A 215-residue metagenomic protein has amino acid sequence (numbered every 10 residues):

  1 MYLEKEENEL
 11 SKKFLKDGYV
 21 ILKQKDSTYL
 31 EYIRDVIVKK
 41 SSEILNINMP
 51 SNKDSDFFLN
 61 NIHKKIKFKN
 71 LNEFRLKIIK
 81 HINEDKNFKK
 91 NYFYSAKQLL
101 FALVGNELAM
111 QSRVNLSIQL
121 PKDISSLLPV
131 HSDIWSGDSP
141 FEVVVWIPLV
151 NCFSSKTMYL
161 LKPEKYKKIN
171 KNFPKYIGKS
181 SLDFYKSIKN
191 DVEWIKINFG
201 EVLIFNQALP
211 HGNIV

Functional and structural regions predicted by a protein language model:
M1-L103: N-terminal auxiliary "cap/dimerization" subdomain that precedes the catalytic jelly-roll/cupin core of mononuclear
E9-L10, V104, V130-W135: Catalytic micro-motifs at enzyme active sites that drive phosphoryl/nucleotidyl and oxygen chemistry
D26-Y29, L116-D123, W135, N151-C152 (+2 more regions): Short, solvent-exposed loop/turn segments at secondary-structure junctions
K89-Y92, A102, Q119-P129: Active-site periphery "cap/insert" segments of enzyme catalytic domains
N106-N115: A short coil-to-beta-strand element that immediately follows conserved catalytic motifs
S126-K196: Catalytic core of non-heme Fe(II) oxygenases with the double-stranded beta-helix
I197-P210: Conserved metal-binding segment of the jelly-roll/cupin
I214-V215: Ligand-binding loop in jelly-roll beta-barrel domains
